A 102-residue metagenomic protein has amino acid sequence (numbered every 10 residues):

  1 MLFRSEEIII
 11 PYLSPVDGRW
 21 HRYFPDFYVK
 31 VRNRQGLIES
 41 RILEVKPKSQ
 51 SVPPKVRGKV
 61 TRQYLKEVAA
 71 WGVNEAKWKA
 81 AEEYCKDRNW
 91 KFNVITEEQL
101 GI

Functional and structural regions predicted by a protein language model:
M1-I102: Electrostatic, structured charged patches in enzyme active sites and in nucleic-acid/phosphate-binding
